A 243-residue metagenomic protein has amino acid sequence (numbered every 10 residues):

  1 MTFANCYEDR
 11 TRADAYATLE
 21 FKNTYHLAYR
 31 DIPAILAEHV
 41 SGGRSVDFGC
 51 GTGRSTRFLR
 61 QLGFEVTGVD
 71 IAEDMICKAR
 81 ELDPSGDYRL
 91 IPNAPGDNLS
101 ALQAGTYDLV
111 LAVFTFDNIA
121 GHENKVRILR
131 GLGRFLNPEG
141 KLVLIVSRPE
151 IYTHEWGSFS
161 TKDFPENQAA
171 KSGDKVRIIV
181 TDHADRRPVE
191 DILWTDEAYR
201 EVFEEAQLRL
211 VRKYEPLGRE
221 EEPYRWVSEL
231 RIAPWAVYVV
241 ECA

Functional and structural regions predicted by a protein language model:
M1-V40, R54, F58: Conserved class I S-adenosyl-L-methionine
G42-R44: Nucleotide donor/acceptor-binding cores
V46-F48, T52-L99: Class I SAM-dependent methyltransferase SAM/SAH-binding core
L99-V110: A short acidic, Gly/Pro-enriched loop at the edge of an enzyme's catalytic core that lines a small-molecule cofactor
D108-E123: A short SAM/SAH-binding and catalytic strip from SAM-dependent methyltransferases
V126-P138: A short glycine-rich, Lys/Arg-flanked "PGG" loop and its adjoining helix->strand segment in the class I
V143-E204: SAM-dependent methyltransferase
V202, A206-A243: C-terminal lobe and adjacent flexible extensions of AdoMet/dcAdoMet transferase-like proteins
